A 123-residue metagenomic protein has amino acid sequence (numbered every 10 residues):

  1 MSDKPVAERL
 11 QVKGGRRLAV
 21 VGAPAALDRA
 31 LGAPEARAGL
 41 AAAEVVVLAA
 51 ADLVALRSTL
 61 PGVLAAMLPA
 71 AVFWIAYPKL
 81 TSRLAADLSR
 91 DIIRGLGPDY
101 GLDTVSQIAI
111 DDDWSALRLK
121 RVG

Functional and structural regions predicted by a protein language model:
M1-A33: Short, charged N-terminal beta->alpha structural module
R16, G22-P24, L40, A49 (+1 more regions): Catalytic cores of nucleic-acid ligases and guanylyltransferases
P34-A43: Short acidic low-complexity segments
V46-L56: Short, glycine-rich nucleotide/cofactor-binding loops
R57-R90: Mid-chain, well-packed structural core segment of small domains
L88-Q107: Conserved Class I S-adenosyl-L-methionine
G101-G123: Class I S-adenosyl-L-methionine
